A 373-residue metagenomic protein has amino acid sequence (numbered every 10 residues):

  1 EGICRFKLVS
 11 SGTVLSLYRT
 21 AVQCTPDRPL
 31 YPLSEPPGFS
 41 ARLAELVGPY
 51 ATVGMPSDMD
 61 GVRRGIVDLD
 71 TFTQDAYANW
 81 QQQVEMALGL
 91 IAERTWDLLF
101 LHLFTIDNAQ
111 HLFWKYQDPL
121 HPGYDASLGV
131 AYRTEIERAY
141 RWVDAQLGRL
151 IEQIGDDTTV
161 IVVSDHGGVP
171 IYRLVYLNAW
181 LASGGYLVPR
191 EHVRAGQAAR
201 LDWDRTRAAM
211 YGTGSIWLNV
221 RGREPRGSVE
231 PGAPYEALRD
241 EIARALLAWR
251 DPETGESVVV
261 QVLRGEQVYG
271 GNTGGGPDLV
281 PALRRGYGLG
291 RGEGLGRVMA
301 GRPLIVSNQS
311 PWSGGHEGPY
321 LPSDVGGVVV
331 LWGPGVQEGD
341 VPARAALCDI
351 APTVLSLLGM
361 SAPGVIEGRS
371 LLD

Functional and structural regions predicted by a protein language model:
E1-F72, A145-V306, S310, P352: Secreted, luminal/periplasmic, and some membrane-associated catalytic domains that remodel anionic oxygen-ester
D70-L99, A109, K115-I161, H166 (+1 more regions): A long, amphipathic alpha-helix that forms part of the scaffold/cap immediately adjacent to metal-dependent active
I91-A92, T206-M210, E317-D324: Short glycine/proline-enriched loop/turn "hinge" motifs that connect secondary-structure elements and lie
F100-F104: Short acidic, glycine-rich surface-loop motifs adjacent to enzyme active sites
H111, L120-Y124, H166, S310-E317 (+1 more regions): Histidine-centered active-site/metal-ligand motif
S183-L187, G222, G335, S356-P363: Short, well-ordered loop/turn and helix-capping segments at boundaries between secondary-structure elements and domains
R291-G339, L347-D349: Low-complexity, glycine/alanine/valine/leucine- and proline-rich hydrophobic stretches
G364-D373: Cytosolic regulatory/linker segments at or just downstream of nucleotide-handling modules in signal-transduction
